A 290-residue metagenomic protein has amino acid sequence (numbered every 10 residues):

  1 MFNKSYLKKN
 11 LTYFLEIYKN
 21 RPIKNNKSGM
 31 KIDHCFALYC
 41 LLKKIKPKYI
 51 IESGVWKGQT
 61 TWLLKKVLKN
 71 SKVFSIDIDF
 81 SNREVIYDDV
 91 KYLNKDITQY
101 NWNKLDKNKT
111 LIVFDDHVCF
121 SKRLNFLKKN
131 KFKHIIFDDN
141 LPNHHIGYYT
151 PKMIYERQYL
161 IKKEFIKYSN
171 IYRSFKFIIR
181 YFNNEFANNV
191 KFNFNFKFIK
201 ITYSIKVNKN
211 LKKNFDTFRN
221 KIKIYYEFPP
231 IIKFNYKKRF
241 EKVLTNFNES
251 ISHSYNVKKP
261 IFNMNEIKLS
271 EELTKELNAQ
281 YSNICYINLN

Functional and structural regions predicted by a protein language model:
M1-L111, V118-N290: A short alpha-helical cap/connector motif
